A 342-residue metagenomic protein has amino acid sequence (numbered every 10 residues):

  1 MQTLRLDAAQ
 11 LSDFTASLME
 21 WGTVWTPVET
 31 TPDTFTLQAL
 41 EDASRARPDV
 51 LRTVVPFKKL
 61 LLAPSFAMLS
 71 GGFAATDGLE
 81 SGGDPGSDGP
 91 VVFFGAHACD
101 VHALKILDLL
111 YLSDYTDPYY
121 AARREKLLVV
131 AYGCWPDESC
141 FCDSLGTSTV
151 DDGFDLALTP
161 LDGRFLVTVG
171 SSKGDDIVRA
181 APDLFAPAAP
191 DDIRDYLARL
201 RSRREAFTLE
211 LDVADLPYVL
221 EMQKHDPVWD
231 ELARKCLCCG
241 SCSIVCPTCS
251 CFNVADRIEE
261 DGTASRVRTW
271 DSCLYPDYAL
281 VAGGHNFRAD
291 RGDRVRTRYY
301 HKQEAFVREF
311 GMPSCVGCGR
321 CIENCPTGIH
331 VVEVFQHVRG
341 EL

Functional and structural regions predicted by a protein language model:
M1-E221: Iron-sulfur-associated redox domains of electron-transfer enzymes in respiratory and anaerobic energy metabolism
V91, D117, A233-L237, P313: Conserved aromatic-histidine-acidic binding/catalytic patches
F94, P227, E231-L237, S241-I244: Short, well-structured alpha-helical interface segments that form or flank functional binding sites
S172, S241, P247-V254, Y278: Histidine- and/or cysteine-centered catalytic micro-motif in compact active-site loops
L211-V219, C236-P247: Oxyanion-binding "anion nests"
V213-R234, F252-L342: Ferredoxin-type iron-sulfur electron-transfer modules in oxidoreductases and energy-metabolism complexes
